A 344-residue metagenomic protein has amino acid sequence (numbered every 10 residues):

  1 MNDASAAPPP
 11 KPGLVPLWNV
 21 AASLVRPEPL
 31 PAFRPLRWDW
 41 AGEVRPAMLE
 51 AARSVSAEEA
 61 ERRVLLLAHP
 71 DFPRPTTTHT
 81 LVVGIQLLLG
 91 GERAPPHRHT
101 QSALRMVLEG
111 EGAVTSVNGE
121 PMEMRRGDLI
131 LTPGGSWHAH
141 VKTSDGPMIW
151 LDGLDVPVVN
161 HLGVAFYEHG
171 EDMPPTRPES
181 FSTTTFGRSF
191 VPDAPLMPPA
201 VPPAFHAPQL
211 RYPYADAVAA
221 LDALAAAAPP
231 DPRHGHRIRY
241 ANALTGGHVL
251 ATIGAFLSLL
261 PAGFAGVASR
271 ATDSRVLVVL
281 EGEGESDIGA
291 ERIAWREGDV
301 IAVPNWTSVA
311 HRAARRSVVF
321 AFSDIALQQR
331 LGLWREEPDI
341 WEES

Functional and structural regions predicted by a protein language model:
M1-A7, T143-L210, A314-S344: Double-stranded beta-helix
M1-H79, P175-T252, F256, S344: A short, N-terminal "cap"/entry segment at the start of jelly-roll beta-barrel domains of the cupin/DSBH fold
L67-I85, L89-R93, A103, L108: N-terminal functional module of multi-domain proteins
P75-T77, R93-H99, K142, L250 (+2 more regions): Short histidine-centered beta-strand/loop micro-motifs that create catalytic or ligand/metal-coordination sites
L89, R93-R126, T132-S136, S269-E297: A short beta-strand-loop-beta hairpin characteristic of the jelly-roll/cupin
V117, E123-S144, W150-D155, A262 (+3 more regions): Conserved metal-binding segment of the jelly-roll/cupin
H236, G254-L257, P261-G266, R275-L277 (+1 more regions): Eukaryotic modular interaction domains in large regulatory/scaffold proteins
L260, D273-G282, A294-P304, A326 (+1 more regions): Active/binding-pocket-proximal capping segment
